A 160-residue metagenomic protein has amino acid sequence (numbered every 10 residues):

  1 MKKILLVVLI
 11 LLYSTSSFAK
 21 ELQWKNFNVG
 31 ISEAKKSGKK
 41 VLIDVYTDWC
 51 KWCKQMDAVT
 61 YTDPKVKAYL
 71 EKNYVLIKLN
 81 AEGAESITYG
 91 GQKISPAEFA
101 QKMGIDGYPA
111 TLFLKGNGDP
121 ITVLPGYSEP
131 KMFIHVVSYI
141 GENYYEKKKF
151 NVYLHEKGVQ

Functional and structural regions predicted by a protein language model:
I4-T15: Sec-dependent N-terminal signal peptides
T15-E21: Sec/Tat signal peptide C-region and signal peptidase I cleavage site
Q23-K40, L70: A short beta-strand-turn-helix
S37-K51, L76: Short active-site neighborhood of thiol/selenol oxidoreductases, capturing the structured segment around
C53-E71: Typically the conserved alpha-helix immediately C-terminal to a functionally engaged Cys/Sec in thioredoxin-like
V59-Y61, E98-E146: Non-catalytic, surface beta->alpha helical segment in thiol-disulfide oxidoreductase systems
L79-D106: Structural alpha/beta surface segment adjacent to cysteine/selenocysteine redox centers across thiol/disulfide enzymes
Y144-Q160: Flexible coil segments in periplasmic/lumen-exposed cytochrome c-class electron-transfer proteins
